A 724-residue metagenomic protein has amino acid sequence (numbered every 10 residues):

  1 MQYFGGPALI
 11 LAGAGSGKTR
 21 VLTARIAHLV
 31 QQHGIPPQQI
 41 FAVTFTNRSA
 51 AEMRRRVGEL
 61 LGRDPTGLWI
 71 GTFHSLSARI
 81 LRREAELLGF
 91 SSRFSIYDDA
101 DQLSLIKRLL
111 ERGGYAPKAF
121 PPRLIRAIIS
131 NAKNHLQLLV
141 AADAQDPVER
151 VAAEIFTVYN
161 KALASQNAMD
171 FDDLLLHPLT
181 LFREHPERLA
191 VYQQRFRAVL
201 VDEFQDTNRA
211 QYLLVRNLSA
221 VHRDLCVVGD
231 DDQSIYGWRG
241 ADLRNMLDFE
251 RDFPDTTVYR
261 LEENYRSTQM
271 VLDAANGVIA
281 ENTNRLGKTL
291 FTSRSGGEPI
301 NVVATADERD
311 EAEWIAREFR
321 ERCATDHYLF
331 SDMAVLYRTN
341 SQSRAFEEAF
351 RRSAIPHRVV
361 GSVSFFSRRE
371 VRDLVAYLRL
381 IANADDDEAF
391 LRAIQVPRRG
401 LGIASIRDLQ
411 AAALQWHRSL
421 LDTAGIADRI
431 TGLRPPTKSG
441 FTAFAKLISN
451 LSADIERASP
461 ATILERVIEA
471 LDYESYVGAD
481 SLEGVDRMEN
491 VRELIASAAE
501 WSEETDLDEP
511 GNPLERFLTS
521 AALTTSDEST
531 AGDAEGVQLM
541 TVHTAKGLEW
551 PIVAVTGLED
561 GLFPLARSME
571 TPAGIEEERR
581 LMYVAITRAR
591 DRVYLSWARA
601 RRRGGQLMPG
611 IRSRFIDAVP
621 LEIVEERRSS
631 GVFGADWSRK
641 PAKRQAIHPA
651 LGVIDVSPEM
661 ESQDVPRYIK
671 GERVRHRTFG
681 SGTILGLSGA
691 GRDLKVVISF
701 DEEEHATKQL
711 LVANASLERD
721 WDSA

Functional and structural regions predicted by a protein language model:
M1-A14, T19-L22, G34, F41-A42 (+6 more regions): Conserved helicase NTPase motor core
G6, I35-Q39, D64-G67, L105 (+10 more regions): Short glycine-/polar-rich loops that comprise or flank the Walker A/P-loop and associated switch/sensor motifs
I10, T19-L22, P37, A85 (+7 more regions): Helicase P-loop NTPase motor core
L29-A42, H327: Conserved SF1/SF2 helicase motif Ia
P37-I128, K133, L139-A144, E154 (+2 more regions): Conserved P-loop NTPase-based nucleic-acid remodeling module centered on helicase motor cores
I70-T72, H177-P178, E535-V542: Conserved two-lobed SF2 helicase motor
Q145, L329, S343-I355, V359 (+6 more regions): Conserved helicase C-terminal RecA-like lobe
V619-T678, T683-K695, S699-N714, E718-A724: Acidic, low-complexity intrinsically disordered tails
